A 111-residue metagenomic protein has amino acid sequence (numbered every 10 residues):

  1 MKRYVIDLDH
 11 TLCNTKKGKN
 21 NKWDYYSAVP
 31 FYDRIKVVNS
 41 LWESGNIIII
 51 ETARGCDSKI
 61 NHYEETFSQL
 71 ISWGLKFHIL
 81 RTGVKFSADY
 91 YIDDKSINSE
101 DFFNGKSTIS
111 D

Functional and structural regions predicted by a protein language model:
M1-D111: HAD-like aspartate-dependent phosphatase fold
